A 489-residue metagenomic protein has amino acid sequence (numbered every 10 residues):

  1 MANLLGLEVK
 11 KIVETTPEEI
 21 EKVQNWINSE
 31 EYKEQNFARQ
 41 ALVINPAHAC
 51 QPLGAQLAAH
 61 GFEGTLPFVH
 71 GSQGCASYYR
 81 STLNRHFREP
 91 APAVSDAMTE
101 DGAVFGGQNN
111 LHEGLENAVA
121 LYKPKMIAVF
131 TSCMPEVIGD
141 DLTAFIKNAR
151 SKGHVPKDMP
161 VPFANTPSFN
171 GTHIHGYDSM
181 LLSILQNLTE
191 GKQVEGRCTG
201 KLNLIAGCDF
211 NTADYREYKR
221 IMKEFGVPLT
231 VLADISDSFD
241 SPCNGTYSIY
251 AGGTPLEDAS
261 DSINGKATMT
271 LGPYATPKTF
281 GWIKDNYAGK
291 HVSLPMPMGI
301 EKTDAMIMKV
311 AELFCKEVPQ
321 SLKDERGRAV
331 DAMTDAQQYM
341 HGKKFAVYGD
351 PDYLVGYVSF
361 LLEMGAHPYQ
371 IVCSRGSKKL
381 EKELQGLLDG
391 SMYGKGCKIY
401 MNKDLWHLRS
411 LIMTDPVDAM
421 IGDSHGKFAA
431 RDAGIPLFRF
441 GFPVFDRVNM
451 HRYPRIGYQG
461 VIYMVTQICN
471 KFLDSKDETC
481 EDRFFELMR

Functional and structural regions predicted by a protein language model:
M1-R489: An N-terminal assembly and electron-transfer interface module characteristic of large anaerobic redox and radical
